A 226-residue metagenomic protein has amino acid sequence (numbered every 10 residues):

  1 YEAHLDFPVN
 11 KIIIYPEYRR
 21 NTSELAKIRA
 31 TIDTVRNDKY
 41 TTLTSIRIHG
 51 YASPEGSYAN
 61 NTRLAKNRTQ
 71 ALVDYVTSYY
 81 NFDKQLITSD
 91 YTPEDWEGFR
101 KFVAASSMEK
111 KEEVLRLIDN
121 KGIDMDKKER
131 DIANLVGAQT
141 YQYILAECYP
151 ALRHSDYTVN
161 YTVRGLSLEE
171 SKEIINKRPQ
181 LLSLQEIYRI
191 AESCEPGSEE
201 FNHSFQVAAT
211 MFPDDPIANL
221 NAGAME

Functional and structural regions predicted by a protein language model:
H4-P8, S45-H49, T88, H154-N160: Soluble periplasmic/extracytoplasmic beta-strand elements of cell-envelope proteins
F7, I12-H49, T77, E195-T210: Periplasmic peptidoglycan-binding/anchoring modules of Gram-negative envelope and division proteins
E17-L25, N61-T69, E147-A151, Q180-L184 (+3 more regions): Solvent-exposed, acidic/flexible segments
L43-I46, K84-Q85, D214: Loop/turn elements at helix/coil->beta-strand transitions in domains of secreted/extracellular proteins
S53-Y157: Periplasmic OmpA-like peptidoglycan-binding domain that tethers envelope proteins to the cell wall
Y161-N176: Short, charged low-complexity linker/loop segments at the C-terminal edge of domains
I174-E226: Alpha-helical segment of the N-proximal tetratricopeptide repeat
